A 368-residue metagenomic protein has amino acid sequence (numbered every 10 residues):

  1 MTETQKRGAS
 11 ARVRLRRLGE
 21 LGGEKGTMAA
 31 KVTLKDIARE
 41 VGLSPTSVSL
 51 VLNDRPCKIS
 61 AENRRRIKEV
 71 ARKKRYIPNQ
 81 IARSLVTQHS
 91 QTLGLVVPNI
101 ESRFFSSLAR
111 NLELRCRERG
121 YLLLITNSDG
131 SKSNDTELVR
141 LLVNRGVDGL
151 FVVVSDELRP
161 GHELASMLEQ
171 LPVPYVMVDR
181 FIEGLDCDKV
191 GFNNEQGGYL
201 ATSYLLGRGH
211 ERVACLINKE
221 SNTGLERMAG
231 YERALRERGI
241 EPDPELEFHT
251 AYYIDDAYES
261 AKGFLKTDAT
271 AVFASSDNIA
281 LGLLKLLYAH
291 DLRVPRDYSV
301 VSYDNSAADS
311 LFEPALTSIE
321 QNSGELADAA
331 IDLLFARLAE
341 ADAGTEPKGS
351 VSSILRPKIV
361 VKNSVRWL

Functional and structural regions predicted by a protein language model:
M1-S90: N-terminal helix-turn-helix DNA-binding module of bacterial transcription factors
T2-A29, T33, Q88-S203, G207 (+1 more regions): Alpha-helical recognition/docking segments in bacterial nutrient-uptake and carbohydrate-utilization systems
E40, P45-L50, V86-N99, Y204 (+1 more regions): Short beta-strand segments enriched in small/hydrophobic residues
P98-S107, I125-N134, D156, K189-L200 (+5 more regions): Hinge/beta->alpha junction and helix N-cap segments in small-molecule ligand-binding domains
E118-R119, L171, L235-P242, L265-D268 (+1 more regions): Short helix-capping segments at alpha-helix termini
R212, P242-L246, V294-S299: Short acidic capping loops at alpha-helix termini that bridge into adjacent secondary structure
S260-L368: Flexible loop/turn connectors
